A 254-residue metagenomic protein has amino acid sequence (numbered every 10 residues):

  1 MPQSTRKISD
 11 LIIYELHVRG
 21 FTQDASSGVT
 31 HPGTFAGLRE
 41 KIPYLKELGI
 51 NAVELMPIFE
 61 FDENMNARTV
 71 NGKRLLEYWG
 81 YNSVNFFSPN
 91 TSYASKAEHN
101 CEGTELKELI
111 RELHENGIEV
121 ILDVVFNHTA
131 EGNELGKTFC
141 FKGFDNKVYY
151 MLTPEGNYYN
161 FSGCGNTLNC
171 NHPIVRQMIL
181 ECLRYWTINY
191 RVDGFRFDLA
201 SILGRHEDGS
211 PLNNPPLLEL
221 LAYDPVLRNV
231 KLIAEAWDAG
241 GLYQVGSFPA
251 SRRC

Functional and structural regions predicted by a protein language model:
M1-S9: Basic K/R-rich, polyanion-interacting modules in nucleoproteins and related proteins
K7, H17-A36, E40-R191, L199-Y223: Substrate-binding/active-site clefts of carbohydrate-active enzymes
S9-L11, G117, N229: Conserved catalytic motifs of the protein kinase core domain
I13, I121, R196, I233: Generic enzyme active-site microenvironment
R191, G204-D208, L212-C254: Conserved alpha/beta catalytic core and glycan-binding cleft of carbohydrate-active enzymes
